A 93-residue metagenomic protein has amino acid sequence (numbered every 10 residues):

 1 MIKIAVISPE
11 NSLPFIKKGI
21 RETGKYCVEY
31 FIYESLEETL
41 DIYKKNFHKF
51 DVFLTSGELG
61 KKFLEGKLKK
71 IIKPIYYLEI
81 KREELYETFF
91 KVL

Functional and structural regions predicted by a protein language model:
M1-L93: Non-catalytic structural scaffold of enzyme domains
